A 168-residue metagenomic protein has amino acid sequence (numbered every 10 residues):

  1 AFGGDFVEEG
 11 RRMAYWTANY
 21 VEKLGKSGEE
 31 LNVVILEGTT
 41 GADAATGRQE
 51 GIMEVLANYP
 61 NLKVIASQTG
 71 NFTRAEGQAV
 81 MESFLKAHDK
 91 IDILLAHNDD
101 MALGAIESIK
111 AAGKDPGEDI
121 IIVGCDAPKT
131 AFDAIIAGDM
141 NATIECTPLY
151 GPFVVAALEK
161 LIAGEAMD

Functional and structural regions predicted by a protein language model:
A1-D168: A residue-level marker of the well-folded mature domains of exported/periplasmic proteins
